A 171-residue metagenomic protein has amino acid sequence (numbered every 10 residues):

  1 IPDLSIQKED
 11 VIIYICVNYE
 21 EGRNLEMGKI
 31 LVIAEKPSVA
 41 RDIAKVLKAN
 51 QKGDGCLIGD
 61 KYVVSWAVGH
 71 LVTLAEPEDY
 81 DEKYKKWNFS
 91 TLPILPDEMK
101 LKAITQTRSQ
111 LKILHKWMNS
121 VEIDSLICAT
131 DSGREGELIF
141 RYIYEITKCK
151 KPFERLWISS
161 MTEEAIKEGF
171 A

Functional and structural regions predicted by a protein language model:
D10-Y14, N18, N24-A171: Intrinsically disordered, low-complexity regulatory segments
